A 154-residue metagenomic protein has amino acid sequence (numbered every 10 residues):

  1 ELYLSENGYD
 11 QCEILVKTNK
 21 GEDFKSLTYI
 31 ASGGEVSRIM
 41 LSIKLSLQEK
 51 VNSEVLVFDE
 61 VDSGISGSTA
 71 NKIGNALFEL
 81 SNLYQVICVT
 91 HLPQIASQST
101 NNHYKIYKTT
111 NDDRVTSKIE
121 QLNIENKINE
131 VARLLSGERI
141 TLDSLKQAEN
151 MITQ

Functional and structural regions predicted by a protein language model:
E1-E35: SMC-family hinge/dimerization module
L2-G8, T28-A31, S46, F78 (+2 more regions): Replace "in large, NTP-powered and nucleic-acid-processing enzymes" with "in large, NTP-powered factors and other
Y9-D10, K50-N52, S81-L83, S99: Short loop/turn elements that form and flank the Walker-type P-loop nucleotide-binding site in RecA-like NTPase cores
E13, T18-K20, G34-L56: GG-anchored amphipathic helix commonly corresponding to the ABC/SMC/Rad50 NBD signature/C-loop
E13-I14, I30, R38, S42 (+1 more regions): Internal helix-turn-beta structural module
K25, K50-V51, S63-N71: Conserved D-loop-proximal element of ABC-family nucleotide-binding domains
D59-E60: Walker B catalytic acidic pair
S68-Q154: C-terminal lobe/lid and adjacent interdomain/linker elements of RecA-like ASCE P-loop ATPase modules
